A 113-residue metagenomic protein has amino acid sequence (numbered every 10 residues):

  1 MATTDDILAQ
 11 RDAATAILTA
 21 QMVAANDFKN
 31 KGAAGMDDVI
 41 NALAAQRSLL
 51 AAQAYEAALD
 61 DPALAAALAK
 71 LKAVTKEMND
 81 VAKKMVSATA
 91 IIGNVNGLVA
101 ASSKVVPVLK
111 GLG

Functional and structural regions predicted by a protein language model:
A2-V86: Short amphipathic alpha-helical segments that predominantly mediate membrane engagement
E77-G113: Short, cationic, amphipathic peptide segments
